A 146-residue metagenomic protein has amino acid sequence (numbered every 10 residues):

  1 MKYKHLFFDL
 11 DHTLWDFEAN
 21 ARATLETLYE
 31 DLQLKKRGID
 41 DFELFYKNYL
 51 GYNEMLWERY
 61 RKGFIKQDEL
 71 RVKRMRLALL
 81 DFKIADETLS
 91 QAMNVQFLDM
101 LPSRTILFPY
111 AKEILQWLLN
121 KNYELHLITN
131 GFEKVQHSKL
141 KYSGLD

Functional and structural regions predicted by a protein language model:
M1-F8, T13-G51, D81: Active-site neighborhood of HAD-like aspartate-dependent phosphohydrolases
F17, A21, Q67, R71 (+1 more regions): Hydrophobic (often cysteine-bearing) scaffold residues that line and stabilize catalytic clefts of nucleotide/cofactor
A21-Y29, Y49-N53, M75, N94-L98 (+1 more regions): Hydrophobic alpha-helical core bundles mediating ligand binding, dimerization, or RNAP-core interactions
L28-D31, A78, W117, K139: Residues within well-ordered alpha helices
G51-V95: A metal-dependent, Asp-based hydrolase signature
A92-I106, A111-S143: Substrate-recognition element of Asp-dependent hydrolases with the DxDx(T/V) motif
